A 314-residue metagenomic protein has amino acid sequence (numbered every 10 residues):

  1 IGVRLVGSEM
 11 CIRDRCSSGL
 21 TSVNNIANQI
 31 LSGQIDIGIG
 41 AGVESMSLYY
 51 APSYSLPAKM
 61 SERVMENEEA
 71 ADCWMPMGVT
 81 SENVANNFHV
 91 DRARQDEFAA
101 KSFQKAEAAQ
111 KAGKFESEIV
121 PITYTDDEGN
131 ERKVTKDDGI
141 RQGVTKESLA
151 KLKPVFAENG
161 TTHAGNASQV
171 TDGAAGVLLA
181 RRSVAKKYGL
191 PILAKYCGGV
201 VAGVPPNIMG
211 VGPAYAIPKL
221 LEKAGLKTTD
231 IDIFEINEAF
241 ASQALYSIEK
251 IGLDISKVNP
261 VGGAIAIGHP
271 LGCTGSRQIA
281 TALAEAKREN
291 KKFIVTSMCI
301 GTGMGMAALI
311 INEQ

Functional and structural regions predicted by a protein language model:
I1-G7, C11-I12: Single conserved hydrophobic/aromatic residue that forms the stacking wall/gate of nucleotide- or nucleobase-binding
R13-N24, E68-M75, D91-A100, H163-A175 (+3 more regions): Active-site pocket-shaping loop/turn-to-helix segments
D14-E44, A85-K114, V177-S183, I248 (+2 more regions): Active-site-proximal alpha-helical scaffold in enzymes
D36-V84: Flexible glycine-/small-residue-enriched beta->alpha junction loops that bind anionic phosphate/pyrophosphate groups
V79-E82, E118, C197-A266: Active-site pocket-lining segment
R94-K187, I192, K250-K257: N-terminal extracellular/periplasmic Venus flytrap/periplasmic-binding protein-like
V144-V211, Y215, E222, A280-T281 (+3 more regions): Condensing-enzyme catalytic core mediating Claisen C-C bond formation in acyl metabolism
T228, L245, E249-V258, A264-A307: Internal helix-turn-beta structural module
